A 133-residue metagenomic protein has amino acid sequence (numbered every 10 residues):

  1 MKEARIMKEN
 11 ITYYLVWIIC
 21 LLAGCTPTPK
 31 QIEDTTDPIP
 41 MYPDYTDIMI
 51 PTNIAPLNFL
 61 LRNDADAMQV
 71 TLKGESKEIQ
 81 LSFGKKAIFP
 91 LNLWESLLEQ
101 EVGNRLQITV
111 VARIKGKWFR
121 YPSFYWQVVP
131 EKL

Functional and structural regions predicted by a protein language model:
A23-G24: C-terminal motif of bacterial Sec signal peptides marking the signal peptidase cleavage site
K30-I39: Proline/serine/threonine-rich low-complexity linkers at boundaries of modular beta-sandwich domains
M41, P122-L133: Low-complexity, Pro/Ser/Thr- and charge-rich linker/hinge segments at domain boundaries
D44-N63: Contiguous beta-strand segments within globular domains
R62-G74: Solvent-exposed loop/turn segments flanking beta-strands in beta-repeat/beta-sandwich domains
I79-F83: Short beta-strand segments within Ig-like beta-sandwich modules, predominantly Fibronectin type-III
K85-G103: Signal that preferentially marks extracellular ectodomain short beta-strand elements of beta-sandwich modules
V102-I114: Short, aromatic- and glycine-rich surface loops/edge beta-strands on solvent-exposed regions
